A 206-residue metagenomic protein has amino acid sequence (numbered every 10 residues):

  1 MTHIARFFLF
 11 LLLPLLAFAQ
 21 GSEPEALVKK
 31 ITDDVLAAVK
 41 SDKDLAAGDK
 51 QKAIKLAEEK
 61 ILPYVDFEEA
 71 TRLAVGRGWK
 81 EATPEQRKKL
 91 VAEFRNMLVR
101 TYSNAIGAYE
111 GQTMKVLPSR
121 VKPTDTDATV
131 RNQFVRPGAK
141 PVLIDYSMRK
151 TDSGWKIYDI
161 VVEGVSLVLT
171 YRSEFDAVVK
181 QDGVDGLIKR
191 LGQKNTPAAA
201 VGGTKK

Functional and structural regions predicted by a protein language model:
M1-F8: Bacterial N-terminal signal peptides that target proteins for export
L13-Q20: Sec/Tat signal peptide C-region and signal peptidase I cleavage site
G21-Y102: Early exported N-terminus immediately downstream of N-terminal targeting peptides
A26, A37, S41-K52, E81-K88 (+7 more regions): Surface-exposed, polar/charged faces of alpha-helical domains in mature secreted/periplasmic/lumenal proteins
K40, S103-G107, I160: Charged/polar positions within long, soluble alpha-helices
R100-V142, K194-K206: Surface-exposed, charged secondary-structure patches
P141-L169: Short beta-strand edge/turn micro-motifs at domain boundaries
D159-K206: Low-complexity, intrinsically disordered terminal/linker segments enriched in charged and Gly/Pro repeats
